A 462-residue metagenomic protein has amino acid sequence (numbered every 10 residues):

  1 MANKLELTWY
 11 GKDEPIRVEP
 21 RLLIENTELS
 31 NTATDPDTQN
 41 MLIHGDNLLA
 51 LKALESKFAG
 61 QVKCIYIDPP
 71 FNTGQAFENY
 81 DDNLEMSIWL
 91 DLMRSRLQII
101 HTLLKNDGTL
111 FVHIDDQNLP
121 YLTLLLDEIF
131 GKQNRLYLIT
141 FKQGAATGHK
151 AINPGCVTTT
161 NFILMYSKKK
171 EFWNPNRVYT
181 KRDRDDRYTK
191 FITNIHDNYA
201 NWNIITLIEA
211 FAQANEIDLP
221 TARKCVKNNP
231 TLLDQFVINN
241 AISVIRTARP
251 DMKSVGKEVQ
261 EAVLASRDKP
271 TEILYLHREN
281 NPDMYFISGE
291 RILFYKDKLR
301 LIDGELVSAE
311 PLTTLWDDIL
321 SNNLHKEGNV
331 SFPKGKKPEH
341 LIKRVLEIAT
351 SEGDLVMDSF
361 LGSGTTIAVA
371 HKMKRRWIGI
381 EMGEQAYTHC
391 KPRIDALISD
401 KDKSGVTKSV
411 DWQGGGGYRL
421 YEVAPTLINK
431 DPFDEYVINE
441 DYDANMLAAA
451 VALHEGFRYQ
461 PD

Functional and structural regions predicted by a protein language model:
M1-L22, T27-T34, Q39-N40, L48 (+10 more regions): Accessory, often C-terminal, charged low-complexity segments
I43, F111-V112, S359, G379: Conserved SAM-binding loop
N47-A50, N72: Short acidic, Gly/Ser-rich segments with clustered Asp/Glu that frequently serve as metal-coordination loops in enzyme
G60-Q75, L126, V356-A370: Conserved proline-anchored active-site loop of SAM-dependent methyltransferases that bridges a beta-strand
K63, P70-L92, K105-D107, Q117-N118: Mobile active-site "lid"/loop adjacent to the S-adenosyl-L-methionine
F71-E78, D318, N323-K326, N429-K430: Short acidic/His/Gly/Ser-rich catalytic and metal-binding motifs that mark active-site loops of diverse hydrolases
G108-T109, L355: Short glycine-centered segments of the SAM/dcSAM-binding site in methyltransferase folds
G328-H340: Conserved SAM-binding loop and adjacent beta-strand
